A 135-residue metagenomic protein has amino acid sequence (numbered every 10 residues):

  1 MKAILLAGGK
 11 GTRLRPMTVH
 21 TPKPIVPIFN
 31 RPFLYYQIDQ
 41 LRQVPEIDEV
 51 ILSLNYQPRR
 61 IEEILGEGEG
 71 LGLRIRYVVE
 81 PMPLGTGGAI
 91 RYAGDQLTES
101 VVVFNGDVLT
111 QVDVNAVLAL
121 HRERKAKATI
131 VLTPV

Functional and structural regions predicted by a protein language model:
M1-I61: N-terminal glycine-rich phosphate-binding loop and ensuing alpha1 helix
I61-V135: Conserved beta-loop-beta/alpha segment of the NTase-like Rossmann-fold superfamily that binds/positions NTPs
